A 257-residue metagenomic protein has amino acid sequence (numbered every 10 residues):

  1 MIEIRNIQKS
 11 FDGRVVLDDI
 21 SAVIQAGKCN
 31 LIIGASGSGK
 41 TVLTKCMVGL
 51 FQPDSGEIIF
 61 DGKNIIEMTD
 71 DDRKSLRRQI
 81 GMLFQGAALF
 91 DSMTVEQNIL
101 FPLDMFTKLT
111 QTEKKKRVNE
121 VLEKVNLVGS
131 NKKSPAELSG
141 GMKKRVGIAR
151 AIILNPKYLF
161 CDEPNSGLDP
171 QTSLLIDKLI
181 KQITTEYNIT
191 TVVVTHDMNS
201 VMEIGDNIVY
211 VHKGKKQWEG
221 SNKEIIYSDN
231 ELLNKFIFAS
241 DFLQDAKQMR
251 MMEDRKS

Functional and structural regions predicted by a protein language model:
V48: Helix-to-loop junction immediately C-terminal to a conserved catalytic motif
G56-N64: Conserved ABC transporter NBD signature motif
N64, Q111-G129: Conserved ABC ATPase "signature" region
S134-L138, M142: Conserved ABC ATPase signature
I153-K157: A short, proline-enriched helix->beta-strand linker immediately N-terminal to the Walker B motif in ABC-type P-loop
L159-D162: Catalytic Walker B motif of ABC-type/P-loop ATPase nucleotide-binding domains
P170-T172: Helix N-cap at the start of a conserved alpha-helix in ABC-type nucleotide-binding domains
